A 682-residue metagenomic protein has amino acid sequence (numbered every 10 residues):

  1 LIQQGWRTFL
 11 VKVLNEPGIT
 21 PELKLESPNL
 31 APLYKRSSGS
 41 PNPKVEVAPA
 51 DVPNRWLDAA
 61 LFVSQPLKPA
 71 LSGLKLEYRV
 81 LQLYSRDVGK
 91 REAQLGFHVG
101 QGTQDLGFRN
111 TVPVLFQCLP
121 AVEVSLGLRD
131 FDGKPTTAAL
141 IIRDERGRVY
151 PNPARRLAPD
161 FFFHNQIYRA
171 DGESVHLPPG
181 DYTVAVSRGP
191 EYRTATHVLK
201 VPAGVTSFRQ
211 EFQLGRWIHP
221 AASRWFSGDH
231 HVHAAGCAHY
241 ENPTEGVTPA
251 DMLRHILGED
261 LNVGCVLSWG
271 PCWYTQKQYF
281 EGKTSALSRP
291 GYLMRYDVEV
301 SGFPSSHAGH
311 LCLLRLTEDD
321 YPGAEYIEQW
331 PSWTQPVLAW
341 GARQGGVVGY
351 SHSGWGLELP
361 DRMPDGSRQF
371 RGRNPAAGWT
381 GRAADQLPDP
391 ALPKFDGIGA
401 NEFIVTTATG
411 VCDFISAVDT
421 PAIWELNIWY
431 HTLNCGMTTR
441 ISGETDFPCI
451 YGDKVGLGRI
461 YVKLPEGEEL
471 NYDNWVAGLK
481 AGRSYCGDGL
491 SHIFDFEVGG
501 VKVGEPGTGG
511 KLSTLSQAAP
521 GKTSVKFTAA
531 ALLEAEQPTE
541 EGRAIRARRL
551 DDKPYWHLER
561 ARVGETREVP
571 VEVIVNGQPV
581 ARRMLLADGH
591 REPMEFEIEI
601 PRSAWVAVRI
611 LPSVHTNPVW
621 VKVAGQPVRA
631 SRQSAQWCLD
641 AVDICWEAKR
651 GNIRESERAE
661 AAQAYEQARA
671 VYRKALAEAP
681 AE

Functional and structural regions predicted by a protein language model:
I2-P113, A121, G127-G172, D181 (+6 more regions): C-terminal functional module detector
L177, S207-G236: Replace "His-x-His-based motif
E191, A195, A222-I441, T445 (+2 more regions): Catalytic cores of extracellular degradative/oxidative enzymes
